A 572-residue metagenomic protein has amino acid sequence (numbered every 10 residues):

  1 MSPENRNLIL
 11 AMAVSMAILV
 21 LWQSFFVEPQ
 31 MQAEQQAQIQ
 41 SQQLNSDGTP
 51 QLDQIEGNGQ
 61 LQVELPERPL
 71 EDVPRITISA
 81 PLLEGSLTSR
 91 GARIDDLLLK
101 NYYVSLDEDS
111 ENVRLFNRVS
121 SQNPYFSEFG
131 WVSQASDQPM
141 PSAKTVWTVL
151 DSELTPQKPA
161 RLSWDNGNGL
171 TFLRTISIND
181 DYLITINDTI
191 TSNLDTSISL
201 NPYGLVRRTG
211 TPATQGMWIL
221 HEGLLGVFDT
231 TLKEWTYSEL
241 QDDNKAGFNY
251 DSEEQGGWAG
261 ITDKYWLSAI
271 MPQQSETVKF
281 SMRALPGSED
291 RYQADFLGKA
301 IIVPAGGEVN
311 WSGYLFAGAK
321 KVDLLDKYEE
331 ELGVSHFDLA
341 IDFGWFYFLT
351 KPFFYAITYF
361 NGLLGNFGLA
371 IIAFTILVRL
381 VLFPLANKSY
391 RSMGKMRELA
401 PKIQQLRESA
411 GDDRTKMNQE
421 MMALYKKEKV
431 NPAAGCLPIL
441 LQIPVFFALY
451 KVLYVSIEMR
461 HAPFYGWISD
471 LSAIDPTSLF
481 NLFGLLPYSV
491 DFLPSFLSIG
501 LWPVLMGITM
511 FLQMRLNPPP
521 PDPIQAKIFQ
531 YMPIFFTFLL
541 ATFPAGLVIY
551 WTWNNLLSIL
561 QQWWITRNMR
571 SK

Functional and structural regions predicted by a protein language model:
M1-L380, K572: Membrane-protein biogenesis/insertion across secretory and organellar systems
I9-W22, F446-L449, V504-I508, I534-F535: Core hydrophobic alpha-helical membrane-spanning segments
L170, D188, G306, V381-F446 (+3 more regions): Membrane-interface amphipathic helices and adjacent TM-edge segments
F337-S409, R414-K416, M422-K426, A462-G466: Transmembrane alpha-helical segments that form the functional core of multipass membrane systems
L364-F367, F538-V548: Transmembrane helix interruption/hinge and helix-loop junction motifs
A448-G507: Conserved catalytic motifs of ABC-family nucleotide-binding domains
P503, G507, L547-N555: Hydrophobic core segments of alpha-helical transmembrane domains in multi-pass membrane proteins
